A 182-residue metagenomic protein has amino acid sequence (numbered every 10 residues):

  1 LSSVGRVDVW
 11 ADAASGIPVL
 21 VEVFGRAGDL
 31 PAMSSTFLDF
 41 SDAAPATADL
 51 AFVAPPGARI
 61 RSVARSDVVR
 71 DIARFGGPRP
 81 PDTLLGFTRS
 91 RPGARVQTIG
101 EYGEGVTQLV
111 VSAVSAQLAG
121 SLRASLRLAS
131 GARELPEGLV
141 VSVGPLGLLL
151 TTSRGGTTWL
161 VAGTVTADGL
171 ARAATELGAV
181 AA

Functional and structural regions predicted by a protein language model:
L1-A58: Gly/Pro-enriched, hydrophobic low-complexity segments that function as extracytoplasmic propeptides/linkers
I17-E22, V110, T158-L160: Short, well-ordered strand-loop elements centered on a beta-strand within folded domains, enriched for acidic residues
P18, G178-A182: A common structural junction motif
D29, A162-V165: Short alpha-helix boundary/capping segments
R61-T157, T164-G178: Short, solvent-exposed recognition patches
